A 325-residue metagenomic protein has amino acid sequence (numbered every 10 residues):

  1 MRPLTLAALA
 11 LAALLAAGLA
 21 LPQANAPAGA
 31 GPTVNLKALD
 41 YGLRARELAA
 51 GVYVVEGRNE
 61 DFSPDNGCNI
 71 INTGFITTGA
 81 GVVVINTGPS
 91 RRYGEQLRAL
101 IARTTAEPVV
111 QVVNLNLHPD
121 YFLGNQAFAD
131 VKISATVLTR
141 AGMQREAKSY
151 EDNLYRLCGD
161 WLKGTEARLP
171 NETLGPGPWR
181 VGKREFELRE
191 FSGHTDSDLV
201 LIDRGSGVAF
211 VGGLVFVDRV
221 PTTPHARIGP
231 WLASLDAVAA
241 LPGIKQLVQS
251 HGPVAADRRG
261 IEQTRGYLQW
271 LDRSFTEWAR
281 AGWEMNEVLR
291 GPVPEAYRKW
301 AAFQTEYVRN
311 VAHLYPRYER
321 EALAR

Functional and structural regions predicted by a protein language model:
A7-G18: Bacterial N-terminal signal peptides
Q23-K37, A240-P242, V254-R325: Accessory terminal helices/loops
L36, R46-E47, A141-E190, T195-D196 (+3 more regions): Metallo-beta-lactamase
E47-L100, V200-G212: Conserved beta-strand hairpin/beta-sheet module of binuclear metal-dependent hydrolase folds, prominently
G51, I76, N86, I101 (+9 more regions): Divalent metal-coordination and catalytic microenvironments
E56-I71, R145, S149-D152, D218-R227: Acidic/histidine-rich helix-loop elements that form or flank divalent-metal/phosphate-binding sites at the catalytic
G81-V83, T87-R91, E185-W270, S274: Metallo-beta-lactamase
R92-E95, A99-P178, R273: Active-site HxH/HxHxD metal-binding segment of metal-dependent hydrolases
